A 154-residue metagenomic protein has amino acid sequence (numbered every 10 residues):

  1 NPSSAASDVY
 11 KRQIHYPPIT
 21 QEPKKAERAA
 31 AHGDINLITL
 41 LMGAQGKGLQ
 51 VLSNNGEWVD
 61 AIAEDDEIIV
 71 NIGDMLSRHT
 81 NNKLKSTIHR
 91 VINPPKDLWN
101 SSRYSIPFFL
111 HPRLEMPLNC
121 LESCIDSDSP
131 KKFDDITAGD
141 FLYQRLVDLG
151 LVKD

Functional and structural regions predicted by a protein language model:
N1-A6, Y10: Single conserved hydrophobic/aromatic residue that forms the stacking wall/gate of nucleotide- or nucleobase-binding
N1-P2, A31, M42, W99: Generic structural signal for beta-strand residues in well-ordered domains
K11-K47: Short catalytic-site patches enriched in acidic/histidine residues that coordinate or position cofactors/metals
T20, L98, R113-M116, D148-K153: Short secondary-structure junctions and interdomain/linker hinges
A26, L41-T137: Catalytic core of Fe(II)/2-oxoglutarate
D135-D154: C-terminal helix/juxtamembrane-tail motif
